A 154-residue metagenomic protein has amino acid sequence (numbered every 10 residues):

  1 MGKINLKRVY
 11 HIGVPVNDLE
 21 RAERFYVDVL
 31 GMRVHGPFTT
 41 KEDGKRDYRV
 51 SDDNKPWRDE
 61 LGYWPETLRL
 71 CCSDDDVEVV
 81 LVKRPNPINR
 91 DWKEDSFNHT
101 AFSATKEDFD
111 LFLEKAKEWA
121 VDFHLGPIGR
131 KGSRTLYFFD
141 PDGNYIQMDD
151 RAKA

Functional and structural regions predicted by a protein language model:
M1, K7-V9, A22: N-terminal leader/capping segments at the start of a protein or of a new domain
G2-N5, L113-A154: Vicinal oxygen chelate
I4, D59-G62, D91-E94: A generic structural micro-feature
V9-N17, E66-V77, N89-K115, R134-F139: Vicinal oxygen chelate
P15-D76: Core segments of cupin and vicinal oxygen chelate
R24, D28, D110-E118: Replace "anionic and nucleotidyl ligands
D76-V80, Y145-Q147: Short hydrophobic-acidic sequence motifs that mark active-site Asp/Glu residues
V82-I88, R151: Acetyl-CoA-dependent GNAT
